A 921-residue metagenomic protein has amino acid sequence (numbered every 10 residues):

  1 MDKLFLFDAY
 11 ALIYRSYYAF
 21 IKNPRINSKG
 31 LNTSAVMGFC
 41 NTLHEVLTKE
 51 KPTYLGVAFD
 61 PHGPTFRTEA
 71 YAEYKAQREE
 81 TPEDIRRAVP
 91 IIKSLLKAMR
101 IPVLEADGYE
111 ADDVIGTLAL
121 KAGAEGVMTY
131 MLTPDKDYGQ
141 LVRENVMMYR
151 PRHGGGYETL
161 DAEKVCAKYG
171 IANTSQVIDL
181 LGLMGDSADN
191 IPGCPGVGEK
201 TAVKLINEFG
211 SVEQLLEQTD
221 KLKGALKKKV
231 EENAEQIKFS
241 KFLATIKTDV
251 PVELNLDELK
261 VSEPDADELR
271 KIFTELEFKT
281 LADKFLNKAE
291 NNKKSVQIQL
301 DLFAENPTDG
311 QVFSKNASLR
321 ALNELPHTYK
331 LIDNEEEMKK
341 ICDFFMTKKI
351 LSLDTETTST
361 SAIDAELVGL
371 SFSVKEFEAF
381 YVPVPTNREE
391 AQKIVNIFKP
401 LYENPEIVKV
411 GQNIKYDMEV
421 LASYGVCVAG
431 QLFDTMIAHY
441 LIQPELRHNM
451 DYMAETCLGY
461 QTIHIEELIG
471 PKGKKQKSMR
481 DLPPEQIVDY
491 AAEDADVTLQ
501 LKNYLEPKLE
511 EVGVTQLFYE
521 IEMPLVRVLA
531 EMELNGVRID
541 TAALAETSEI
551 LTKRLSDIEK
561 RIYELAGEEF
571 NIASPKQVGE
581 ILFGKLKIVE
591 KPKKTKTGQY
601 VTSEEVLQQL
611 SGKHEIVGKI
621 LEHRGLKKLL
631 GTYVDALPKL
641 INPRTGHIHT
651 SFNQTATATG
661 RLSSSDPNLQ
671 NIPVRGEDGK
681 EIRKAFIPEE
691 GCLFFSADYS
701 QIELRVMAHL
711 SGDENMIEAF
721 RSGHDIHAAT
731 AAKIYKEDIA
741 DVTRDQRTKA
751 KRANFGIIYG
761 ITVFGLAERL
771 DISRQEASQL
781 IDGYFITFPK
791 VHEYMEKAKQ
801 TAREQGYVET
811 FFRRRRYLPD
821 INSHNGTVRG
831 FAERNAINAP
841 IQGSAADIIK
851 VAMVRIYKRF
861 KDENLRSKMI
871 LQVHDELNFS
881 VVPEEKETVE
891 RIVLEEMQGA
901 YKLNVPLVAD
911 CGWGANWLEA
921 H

Functional and structural regions predicted by a protein language model:
D2-L132, K136-E163, Q236-F239, T245-E253 (+2 more regions): Noncatalytic, basic helical substrate-engagement surface that gates or grips nucleic-acid strands
K3-F5, R15-Y54, A72-E73, Q77-D84 (+5 more regions): Conserved RNase H-like, two-metal-ion catalytic cores of nucleic-acid enzymes
E73-R87, R143-A172, K227-K229, F380-P400 (+3 more regions): Short alpha-helix plus adjacent loop in nuclease-associated cores
G185-E208, F273-E277, D540: Helix-hairpin-helix
N233-T386, Q412, E445, M453 (+11 more regions): Conserved "right-hand" nucleotidyltransferase catalytic core of DNA-directed polymerases
K477-R480, L534, N642-T645, H649-T650 (+5 more regions): Conserved catalytic core of nucleic-acid polymerases
L509-I521, L525, I848, A852-V873 (+1 more regions): Active-site palm subdomain of RNA-directed nucleic acid polymerases
K553, D557-K560, E564-G618, I786-N838 (+1 more regions): C-terminal polymerase-core module
